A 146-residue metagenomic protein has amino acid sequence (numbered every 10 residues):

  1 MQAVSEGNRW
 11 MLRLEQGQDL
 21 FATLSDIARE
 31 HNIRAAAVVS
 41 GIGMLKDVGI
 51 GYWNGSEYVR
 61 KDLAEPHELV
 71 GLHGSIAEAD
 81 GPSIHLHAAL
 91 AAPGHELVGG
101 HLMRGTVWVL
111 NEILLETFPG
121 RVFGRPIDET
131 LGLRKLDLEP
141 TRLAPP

Functional and structural regions predicted by a protein language model:
M1-I84, A89-P146: N-terminal intrinsically disordered, cationic/polar leader segments that include organellar targeting peptides
